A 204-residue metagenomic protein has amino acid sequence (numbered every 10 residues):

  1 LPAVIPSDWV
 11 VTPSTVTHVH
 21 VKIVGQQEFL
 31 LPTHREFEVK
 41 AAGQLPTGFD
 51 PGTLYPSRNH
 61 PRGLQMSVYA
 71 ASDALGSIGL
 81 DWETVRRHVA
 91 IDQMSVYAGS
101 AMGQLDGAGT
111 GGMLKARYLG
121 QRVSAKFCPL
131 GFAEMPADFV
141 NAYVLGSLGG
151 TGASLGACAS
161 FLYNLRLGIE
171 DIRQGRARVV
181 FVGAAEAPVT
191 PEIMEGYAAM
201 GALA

Functional and structural regions predicted by a protein language model:
L1-A98, L105: Conserved active-site "lid/cap" helical segment
I23-Q65, Q104-L167, A198-A204: Conserved catalytic cysteine-centered active-site region of acyl-thioester-dependent Claisen-condensing enzymes
S72-L75, N141, I169: Non-transmembrane alpha-helical segments in soluble domains of secreted/periplasmic/extracellular proteins
G76-T84, G146-S147, E170-V180: Secondary-structure boundary elements
V85-V96, G150-G156, V180-A185: Beta-strand segments within the central parallel beta-sheet cores of soluble alpha/beta enzyme folds
S100-G103, G156-S160, A184-V189: Acidic, glycine-rich active-site loops and adjacent beta-strand->loop/helix elements that engage anionic groups
R176-A204: Acyl-CoA/ACP chain-elongation machinery
